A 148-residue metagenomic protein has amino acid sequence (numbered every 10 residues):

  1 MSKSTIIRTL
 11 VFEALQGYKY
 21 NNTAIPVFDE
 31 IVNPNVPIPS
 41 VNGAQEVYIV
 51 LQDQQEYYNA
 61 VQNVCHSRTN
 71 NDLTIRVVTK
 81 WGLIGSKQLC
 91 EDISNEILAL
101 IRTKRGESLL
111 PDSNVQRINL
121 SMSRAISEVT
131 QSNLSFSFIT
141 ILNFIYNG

Functional and structural regions predicted by a protein language model:
M1-C65, K104-D112: Small/polar-rich, solvent-exposed N-terminal microdomains that initiate assembly or binding
I49, L98-N147: Acidic-leaning, charged glycine-interspersed low-complexity segments
Q55-Y58, W81, R124-I126: Short, well-ordered turn and helix-capping elements at secondary-structure junctions
N59, L83-G85, G148: Residue-level signal for secondary-structure boundary sites
V64-H66, N70, K80-K104: Extracellular/virion structural assembly segments
S67-L83, L134-Y146: Oligomerization/assembly interface segments of phage tail-like spikes and tubes
